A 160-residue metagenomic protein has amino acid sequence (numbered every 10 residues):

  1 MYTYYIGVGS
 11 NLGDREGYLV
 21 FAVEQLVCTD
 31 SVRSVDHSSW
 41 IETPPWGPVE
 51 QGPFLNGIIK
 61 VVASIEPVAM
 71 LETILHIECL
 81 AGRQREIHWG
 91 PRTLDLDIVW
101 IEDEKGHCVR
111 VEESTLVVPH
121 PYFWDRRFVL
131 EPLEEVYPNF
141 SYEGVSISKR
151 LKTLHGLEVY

Functional and structural regions predicted by a protein language model:
M1-V32, H37-P44: N-terminal beta1-alpha1 ligand-phosphate binding loop
G9, V62-S64: Solvent-exposed residues in well-ordered beta-strands and their adjoining turns, especially edge/terminal strands
S38, W46-F54, I65-E72, H76-Y160: Flexible, gly/pro- and Lys/Arg-enriched active-site loops
